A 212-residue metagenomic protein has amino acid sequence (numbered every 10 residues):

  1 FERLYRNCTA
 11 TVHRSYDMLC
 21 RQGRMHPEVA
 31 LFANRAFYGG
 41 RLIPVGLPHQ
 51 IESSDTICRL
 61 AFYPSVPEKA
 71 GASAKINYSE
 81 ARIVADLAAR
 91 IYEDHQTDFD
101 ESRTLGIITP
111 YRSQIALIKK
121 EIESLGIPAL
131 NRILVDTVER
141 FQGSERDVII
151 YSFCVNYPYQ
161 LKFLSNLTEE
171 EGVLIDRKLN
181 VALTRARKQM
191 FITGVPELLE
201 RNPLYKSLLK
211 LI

Functional and structural regions predicted by a protein language model:
F1, M25, E80, Q114 (+2 more regions): Alpha-helical interaction elements in eukaryotic regulators
F1-M25, I51, R177: Conserved P-loop NTPase catalytic core
E2-Y5, T109, I192-G194: Short beta-strand/turn micro-motifs composed of small residues that flank or help shape donor/cofactor-binding pockets
Y16, F62, I133-V135: Generic structural signal for residues in well-ordered beta-strands
M18-R90, S144-R146, V181-R187, I192-I212: Helicase-core coupling region on the C-terminal RecA-like lobe
R24, E80-I83, D98-E101, T109-I115 (+1 more regions): Conserved ATP-binding/catalytic motifs of P-loop helicase motor domains
R90-V135: Conserved helicase motor "Helicase C" RecA-like lobe of SF1/SF2 P-loop NTPases
L130-I212: Conserved RecA-like P-loop NTPase helicase motor core
